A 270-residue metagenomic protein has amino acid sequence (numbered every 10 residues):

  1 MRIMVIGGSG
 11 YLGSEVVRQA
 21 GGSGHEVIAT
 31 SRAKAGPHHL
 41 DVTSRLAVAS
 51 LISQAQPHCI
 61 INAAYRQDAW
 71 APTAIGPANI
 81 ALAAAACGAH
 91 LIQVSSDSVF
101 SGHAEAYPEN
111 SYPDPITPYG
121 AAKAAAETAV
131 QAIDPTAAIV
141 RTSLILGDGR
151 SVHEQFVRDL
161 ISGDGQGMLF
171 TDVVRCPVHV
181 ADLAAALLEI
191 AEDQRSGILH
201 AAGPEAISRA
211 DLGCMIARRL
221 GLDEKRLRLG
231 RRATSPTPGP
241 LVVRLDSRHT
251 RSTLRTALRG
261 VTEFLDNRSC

Functional and structural regions predicted by a protein language model:
M1-H25: N-terminal Rossmann NAD(P)H-binding glycine-rich loop of SDR-like oxidoreductase domains
A29-G36, V42: N-terminal Rossmann-fold cofactor-binding loop
H39-N79, A83-A85: NAD(P)H-binding glycine-rich loop region in Rossmannoid oxidoreductase-like domains and their noncatalytic homologs
I75, S98-V140, L144: Catalytic helix-loop patch of NAD(P)-dependent Rossmann-fold dehydrogenases
T128-R175: NAD(P)-dependent short-chain dehydrogenase/reductase
V157-Q166, V174-A201: Alpha-helical substrate-binding/gating segment
A186, D193-T237: Mid/C-terminal beta-alpha module of Rossmann-like enzyme folds, strongest in SDR-family dehydrogenases/epimerases
S208-C214, L229-C270: Conserved C-terminal active-site "lid" loop/helix of NAD(P)H-dependent oxidoreductases that clamps the redox cofactor
